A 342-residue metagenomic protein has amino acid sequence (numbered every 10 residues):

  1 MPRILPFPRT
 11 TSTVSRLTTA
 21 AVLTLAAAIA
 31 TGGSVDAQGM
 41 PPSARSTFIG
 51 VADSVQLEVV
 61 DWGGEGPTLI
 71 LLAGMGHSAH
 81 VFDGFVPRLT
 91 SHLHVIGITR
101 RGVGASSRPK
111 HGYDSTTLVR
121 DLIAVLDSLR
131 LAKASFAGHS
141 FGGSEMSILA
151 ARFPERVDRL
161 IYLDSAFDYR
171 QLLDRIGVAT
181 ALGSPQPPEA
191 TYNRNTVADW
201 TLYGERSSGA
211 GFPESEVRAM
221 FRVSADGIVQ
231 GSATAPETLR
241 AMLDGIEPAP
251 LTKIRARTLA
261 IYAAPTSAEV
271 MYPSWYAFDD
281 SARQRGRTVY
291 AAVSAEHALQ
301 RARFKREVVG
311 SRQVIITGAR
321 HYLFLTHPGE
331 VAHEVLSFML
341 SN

Functional and structural regions predicted by a protein language model:
P2-F7, T13, L17, A21-P67 (+7 more regions): Alpha/beta-hydrolase fold catalytic core
A52-D53, R100-A137, F141: Active-site loop/oxyanion-hole signature of alpha/beta-hydrolase fold enzymes
V55, D61-A105: Conserved HGGG/HGGXW glycine-rich cap/lid loop of the alpha/beta-hydrolase fold
A79-P87, A105-R108, S144, R170-Q171 (+1 more regions): Short N-terminal helix/helix-N-cap motif within the alpha/beta-hydrolase-1
H94, L129-D174: Conserved hydrolase catalytic core segment
T99, L163-D164, I261: Alpha/beta-hydrolase-fold catalytic nucleophile elbow
P213, A219-I315: Conserved serine/cysteine hydrolase catalytic core
L299, E307-N342: Catalytic active-site module of serine/aspartate enzymes centered on a nucleophile-bearing elbow/loop
